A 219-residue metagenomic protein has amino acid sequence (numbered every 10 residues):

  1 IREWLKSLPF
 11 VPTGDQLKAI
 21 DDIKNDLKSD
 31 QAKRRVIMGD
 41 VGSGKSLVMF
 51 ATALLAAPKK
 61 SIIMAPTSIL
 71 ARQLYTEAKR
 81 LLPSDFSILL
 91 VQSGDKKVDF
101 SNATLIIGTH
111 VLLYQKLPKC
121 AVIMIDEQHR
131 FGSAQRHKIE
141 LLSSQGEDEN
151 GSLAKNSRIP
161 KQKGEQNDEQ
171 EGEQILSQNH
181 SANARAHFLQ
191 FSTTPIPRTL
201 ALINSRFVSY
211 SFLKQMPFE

Functional and structural regions predicted by a protein language model:
I1-G42, L47-P58, I62: Pre-Walker A segment
K59-A78: Conserved Walker A/P-loop ATP-binding site and its immediately adjacent core in helicase/helicase-like ATPase domains
K60, N102-L105, C120-V122, A184-L189: Loop/turn-to-beta-strand initiation segments
S84-G94: Conserved RecA-like helicase motor-core motifs
G94-I106, L117: Conserved motor-coupling elements within RecA-like helicase/translocase cores
I106-A121, S133-Q135: Conserved RecA-like ASCE ATPase "motif II neighborhood" in helicase/translocase motors
D126-E127: Walker B catalytic acidic pair
R130-G146, N179-E219: Post-DEXD/H (motif II) to motif III coupling segment of the RecA-like Helicase ATP-binding lobe
